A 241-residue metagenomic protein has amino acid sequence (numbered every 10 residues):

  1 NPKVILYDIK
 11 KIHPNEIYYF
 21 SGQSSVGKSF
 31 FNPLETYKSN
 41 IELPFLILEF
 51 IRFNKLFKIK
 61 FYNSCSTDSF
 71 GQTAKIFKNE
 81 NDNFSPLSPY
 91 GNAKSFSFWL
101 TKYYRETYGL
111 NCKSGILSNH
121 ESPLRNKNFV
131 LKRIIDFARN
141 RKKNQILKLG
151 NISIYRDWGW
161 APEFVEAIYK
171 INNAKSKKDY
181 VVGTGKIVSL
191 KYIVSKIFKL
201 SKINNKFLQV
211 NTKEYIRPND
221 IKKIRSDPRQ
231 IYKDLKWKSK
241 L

Functional and structural regions predicted by a protein language model:
N1-H120: N-terminal Rossmann-like NAD(P)+-binding domain of SDR-like oxidoreductases, especially those catalyzing
K3, R125-F129, V188: Conserved catalytic/ATP-binding subdomain
I41-E49, N128, P162-V165, Y169: Conserved active-site region of classical short-chain dehydrogenase/reductase
P44-R52, K102, R133-F137, K191-K196: Short, well-ordered amphipathic alpha-helices
F70-T73, P123-R125, S189-K191, D220: A short beta-to-alpha transition loop/helix N-cap that caps and shapes the active-site region
D82, P86-A93, P123, K127-L131 (+1 more regions): The catalytic Tyr-centered alpha-helix of NAD(P)H-dependent dehydrogenases
L131-K132, A138-L241: C-terminal substrate-binding subdomain of Rossmann-fold SDR/epimerase-dehydratase oxidoreductases
